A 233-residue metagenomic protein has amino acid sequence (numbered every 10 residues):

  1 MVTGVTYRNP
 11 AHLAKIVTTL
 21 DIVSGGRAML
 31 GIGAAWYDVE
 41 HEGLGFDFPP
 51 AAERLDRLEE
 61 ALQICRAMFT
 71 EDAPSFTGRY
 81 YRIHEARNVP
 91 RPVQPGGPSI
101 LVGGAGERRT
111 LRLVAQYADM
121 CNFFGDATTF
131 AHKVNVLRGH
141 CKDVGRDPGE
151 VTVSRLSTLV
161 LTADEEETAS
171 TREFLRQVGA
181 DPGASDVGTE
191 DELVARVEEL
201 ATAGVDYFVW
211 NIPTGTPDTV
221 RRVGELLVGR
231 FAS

Functional and structural regions predicted by a protein language model:
M1-S233: Active-site-adjacent structural elements that line small-molecule/cofactor binding pockets in enzymes
